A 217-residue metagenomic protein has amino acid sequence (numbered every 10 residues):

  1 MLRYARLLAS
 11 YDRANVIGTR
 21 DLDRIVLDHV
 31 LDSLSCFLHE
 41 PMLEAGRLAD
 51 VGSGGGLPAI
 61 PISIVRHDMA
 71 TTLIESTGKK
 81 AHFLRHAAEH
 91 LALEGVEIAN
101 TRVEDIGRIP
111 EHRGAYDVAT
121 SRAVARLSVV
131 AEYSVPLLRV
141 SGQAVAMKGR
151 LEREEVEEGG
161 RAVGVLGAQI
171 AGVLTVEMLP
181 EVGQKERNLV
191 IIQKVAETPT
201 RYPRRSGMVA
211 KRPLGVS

Functional and structural regions predicted by a protein language model:
M1-A49, K79-V96, R205: Class I SAM-dependent transferase core
V16-G18, D68-T71: Short small-residue beta-strand/loop micro-motif enriched in glycine and branched aliphatics
D32, P58, E155-E158: Residues at alpha-helix caps and immediate loop-helix transition turns in enzyme cores, especially N- and C-cap
G52: Conserved glycine-centered beta->alpha loop in an early N-terminal alpha/beta scaffold
G55-D68: Conserved SAM-binding loop of SAM-dependent methyltransferases across substrates and taxa, primarily the Class I
M69-S217: S-adenosylmethionine
